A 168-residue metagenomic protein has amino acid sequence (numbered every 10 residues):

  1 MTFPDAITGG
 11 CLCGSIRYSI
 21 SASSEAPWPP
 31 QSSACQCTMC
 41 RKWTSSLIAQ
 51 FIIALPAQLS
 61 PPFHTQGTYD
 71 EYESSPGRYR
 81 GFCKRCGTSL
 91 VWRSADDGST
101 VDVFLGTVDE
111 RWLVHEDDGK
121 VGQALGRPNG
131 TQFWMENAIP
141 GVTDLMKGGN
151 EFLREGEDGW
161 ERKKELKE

Functional and structural regions predicted by a protein language model:
M1-G10, S15-E168: A short Gly-Trp-Pro
